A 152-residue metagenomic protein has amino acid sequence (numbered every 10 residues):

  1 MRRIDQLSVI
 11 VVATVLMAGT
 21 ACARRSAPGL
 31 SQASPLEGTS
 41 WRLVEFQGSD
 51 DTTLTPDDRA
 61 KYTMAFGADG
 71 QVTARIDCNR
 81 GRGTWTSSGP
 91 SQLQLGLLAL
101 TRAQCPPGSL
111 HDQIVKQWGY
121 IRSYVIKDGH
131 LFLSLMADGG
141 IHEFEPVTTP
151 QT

Functional and structural regions predicted by a protein language model:
R2-I10, A18-T152: Lipid interaction determinants
